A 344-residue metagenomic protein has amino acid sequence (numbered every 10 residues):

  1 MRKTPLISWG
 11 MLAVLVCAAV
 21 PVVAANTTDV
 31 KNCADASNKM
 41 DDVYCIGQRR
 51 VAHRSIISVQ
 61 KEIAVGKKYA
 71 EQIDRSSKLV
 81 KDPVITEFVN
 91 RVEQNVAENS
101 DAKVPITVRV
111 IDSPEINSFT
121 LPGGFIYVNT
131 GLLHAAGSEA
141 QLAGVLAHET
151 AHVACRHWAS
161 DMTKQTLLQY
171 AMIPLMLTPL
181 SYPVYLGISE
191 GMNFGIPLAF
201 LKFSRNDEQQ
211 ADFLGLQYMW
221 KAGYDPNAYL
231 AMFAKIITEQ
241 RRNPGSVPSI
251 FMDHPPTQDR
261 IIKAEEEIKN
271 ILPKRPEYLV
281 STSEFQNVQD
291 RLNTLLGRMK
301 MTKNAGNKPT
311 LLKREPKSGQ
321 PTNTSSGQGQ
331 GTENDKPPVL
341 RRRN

Functional and structural regions predicted by a protein language model:
M1-P5: Positively charged n-region of N-terminal signal peptides that target proteins for export
I7-S8, E265, S318-G319: Intrinsically disordered, low-complexity segments enriched in polar/charged small residues
W9-P21: Bacterial N-terminal signal peptides
V16, I250, T332-E333: Residue-level detector of alpha-helical hydrophobic segments embedded in or interacting with membranes
V20-N307, L312, R343: A Zn2+-metalloprotease active-site environment signal
A305-S318, G329-N344: Short acidic, low-complexity intrinsically disordered linear motifs used for protein-protein interactions
N323-Q328: Extended, charge-rich alpha-helical interface modules
